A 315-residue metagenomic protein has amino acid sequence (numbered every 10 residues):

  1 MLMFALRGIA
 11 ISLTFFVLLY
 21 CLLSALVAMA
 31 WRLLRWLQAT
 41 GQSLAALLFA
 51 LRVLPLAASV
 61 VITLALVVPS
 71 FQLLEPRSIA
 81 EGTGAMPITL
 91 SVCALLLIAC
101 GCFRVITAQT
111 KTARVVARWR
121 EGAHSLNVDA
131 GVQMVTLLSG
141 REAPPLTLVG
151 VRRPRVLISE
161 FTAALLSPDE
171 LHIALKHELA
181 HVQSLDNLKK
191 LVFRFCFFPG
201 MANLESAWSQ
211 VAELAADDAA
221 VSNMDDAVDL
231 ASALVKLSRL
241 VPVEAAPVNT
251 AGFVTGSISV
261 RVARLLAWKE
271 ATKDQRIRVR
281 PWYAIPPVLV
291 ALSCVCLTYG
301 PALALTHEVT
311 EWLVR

Functional and structural regions predicted by a protein language model:
M1-G140, A271-R315: Hydrophobic or amphipathic, alpha-helical segments that drive membrane association/targeting
L13-M29, R152, L188-S206: Alpha-helical membrane-targeting segments
L47, I158, H177, V262: Divalent metal-coordination and catalytic microenvironments
E81-T89, G150, P168-D169, L185-L188 (+1 more regions): Alpha-helical transmembrane segments and adjacent TM-loop junctions that form the membrane-embedded core of multi-pass
R114-A123, S184, G200-V260, R264-D274: Short helix/loop segments within enzyme catalytic domains that coordinate or immediately flank catalytic cofactors
A143-P168: Active-site scaffold of zinc-dependent metalloenzymes
V156, L165-K176, V182, K190 (+1 more regions): Active-site alpha-helix of zinc metalloproteases
K176-F198, M224-V228: Catalytic Zn2+-binding segment of zinc metalloproteases
